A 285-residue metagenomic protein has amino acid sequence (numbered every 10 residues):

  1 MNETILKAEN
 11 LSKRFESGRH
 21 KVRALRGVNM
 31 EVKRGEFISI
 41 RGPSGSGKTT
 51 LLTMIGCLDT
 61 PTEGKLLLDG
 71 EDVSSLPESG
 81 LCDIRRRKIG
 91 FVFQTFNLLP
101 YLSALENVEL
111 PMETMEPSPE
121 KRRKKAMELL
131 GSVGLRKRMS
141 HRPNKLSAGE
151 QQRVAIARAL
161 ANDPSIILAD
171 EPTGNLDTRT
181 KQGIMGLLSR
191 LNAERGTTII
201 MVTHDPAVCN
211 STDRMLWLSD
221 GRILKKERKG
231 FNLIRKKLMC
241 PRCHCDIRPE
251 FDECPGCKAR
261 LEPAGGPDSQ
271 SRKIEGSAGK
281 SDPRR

Functional and structural regions predicted by a protein language model:
E3, R235, P249: Flanking scaffold residues of small Cys/His-coordinated metal-binding clusters
T4-S211, M215-L218: ABC family nucleotide-binding domain
R222-L238: Conserved beta-strand-loop-alpha-helix hinge in the C-terminal portion of ABC ATPase nucleotide-binding domains
M239-I247: Short Cys/His-rich zinc-binding micro-motifs
C240, C254-C257: Short cysteine-rich clusters marking metal-coordination/redox-active sites
A259-D268: Short Cys/His-rich micro-motifs in 6-15 aa windows
I274-R285: Long, low-complexity, intrinsically disordered segments
